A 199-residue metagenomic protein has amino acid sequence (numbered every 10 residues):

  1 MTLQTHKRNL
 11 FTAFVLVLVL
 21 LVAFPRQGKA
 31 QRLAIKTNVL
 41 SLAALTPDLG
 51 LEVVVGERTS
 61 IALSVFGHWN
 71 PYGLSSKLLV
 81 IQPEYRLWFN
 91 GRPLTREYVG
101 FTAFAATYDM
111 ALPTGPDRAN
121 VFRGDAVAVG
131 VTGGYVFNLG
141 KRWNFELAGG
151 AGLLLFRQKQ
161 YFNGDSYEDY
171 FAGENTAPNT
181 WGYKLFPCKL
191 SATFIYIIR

Functional and structural regions predicted by a protein language model:
F24-A30: Sec/Tat signal peptide C-region and signal peptidase I cleavage site
Q31, A43-L45, K77-I81, T95 (+2 more regions): Residues that define the transmembrane beta-barrel architecture of outer-membrane proteins
L33, R58-I61, P93-L94, R142-F145: Repeated loop/turn-to-beta-strand initiation elements of outer-membrane beta-barrel proteins
I35-T37, L51, L63-V65, P83 (+4 more regions): Membrane-embedded beta-strand positions of outer-membrane beta-barrel proteins
V39-A43, V65-P71, L87, A103-D109 (+2 more regions): Transmembrane beta-strands of outer-membrane beta-barrel pores
V55-E57, F89-P93, F137-K141, I198: Outer-membrane beta-barrel strand-turn architecture
F66-S75, A105-A126, R157-G182: Flexible, solvent-exposed loop segments that connect beta-strands
L87, K184-R199: Outer-membrane beta-barrel "beta-signal"
